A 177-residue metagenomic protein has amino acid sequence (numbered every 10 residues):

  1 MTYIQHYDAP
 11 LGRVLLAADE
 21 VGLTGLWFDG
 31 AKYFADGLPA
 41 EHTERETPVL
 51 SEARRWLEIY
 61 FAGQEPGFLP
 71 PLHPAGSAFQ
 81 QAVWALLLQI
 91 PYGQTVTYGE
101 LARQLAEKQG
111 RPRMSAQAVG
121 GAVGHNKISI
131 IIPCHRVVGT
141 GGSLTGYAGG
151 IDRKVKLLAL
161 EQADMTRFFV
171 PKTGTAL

Functional and structural regions predicted by a protein language model:
M1-T24: DNA-contacting interfaces and partner/effector-binding or oligomerization modules in DNA-centric proteins
Q5-P10, R55, Q64-L177: Nucleic acid-binding interface residues in structured DNA/RNA-binding domains, emphasizing the DNA-engaging scaffolds
L15-L16, G25, T97, G146: A sequence-level detector of short linear motifs
A18-L69: Compact structured core domains
